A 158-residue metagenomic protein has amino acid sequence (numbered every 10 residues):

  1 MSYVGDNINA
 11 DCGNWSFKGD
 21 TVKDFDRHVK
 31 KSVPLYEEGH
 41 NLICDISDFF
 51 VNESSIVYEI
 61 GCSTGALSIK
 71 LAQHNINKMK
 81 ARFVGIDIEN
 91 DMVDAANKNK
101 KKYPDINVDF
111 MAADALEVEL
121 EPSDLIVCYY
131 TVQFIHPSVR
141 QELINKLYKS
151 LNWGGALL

Functional and structural regions predicted by a protein language model:
M1-D24: N-terminal, positively charged/glycine-rich alpha-helical extensions of SAM-dependent methyltransferases
L35-E53: Conserved alpha-helix/loop element of class I SAM-dependent methyltransferases that forms part of the SAM/SAH-binding
Y58, G65-L116: Class I SAM-dependent methyltransferase SAM/SAH-binding core
E117-E121: Short conserved loop adjoining the S-adenosyl-L-methionine
V127: A conserved beta-strand element that flanks and buttresses the S-adenosyl-L-methionine
Y130-Q133: Short catalytic micro-motifs in class I SAM-dependent methyltransferases
Q141-W153: A short glycine-rich, Lys/Arg-flanked "PGG" loop and its adjoining helix->strand segment in the class I
G154-L158: Conserved beta-strand signature within the Rossmann-like core of class I S-adenosyl-L-methionine
